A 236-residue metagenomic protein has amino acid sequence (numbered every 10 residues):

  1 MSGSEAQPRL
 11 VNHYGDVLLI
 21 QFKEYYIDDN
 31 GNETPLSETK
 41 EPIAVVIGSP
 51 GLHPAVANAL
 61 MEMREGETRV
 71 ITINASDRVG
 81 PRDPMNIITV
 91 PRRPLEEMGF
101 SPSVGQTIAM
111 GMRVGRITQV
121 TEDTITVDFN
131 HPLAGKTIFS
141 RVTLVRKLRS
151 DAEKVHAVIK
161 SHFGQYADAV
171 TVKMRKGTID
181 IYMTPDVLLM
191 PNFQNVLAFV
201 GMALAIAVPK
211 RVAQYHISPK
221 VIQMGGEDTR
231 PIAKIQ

Functional and structural regions predicted by a protein language model:
M1-Q236: FKBP-type peptidyl-prolyl cis-trans isomerases
